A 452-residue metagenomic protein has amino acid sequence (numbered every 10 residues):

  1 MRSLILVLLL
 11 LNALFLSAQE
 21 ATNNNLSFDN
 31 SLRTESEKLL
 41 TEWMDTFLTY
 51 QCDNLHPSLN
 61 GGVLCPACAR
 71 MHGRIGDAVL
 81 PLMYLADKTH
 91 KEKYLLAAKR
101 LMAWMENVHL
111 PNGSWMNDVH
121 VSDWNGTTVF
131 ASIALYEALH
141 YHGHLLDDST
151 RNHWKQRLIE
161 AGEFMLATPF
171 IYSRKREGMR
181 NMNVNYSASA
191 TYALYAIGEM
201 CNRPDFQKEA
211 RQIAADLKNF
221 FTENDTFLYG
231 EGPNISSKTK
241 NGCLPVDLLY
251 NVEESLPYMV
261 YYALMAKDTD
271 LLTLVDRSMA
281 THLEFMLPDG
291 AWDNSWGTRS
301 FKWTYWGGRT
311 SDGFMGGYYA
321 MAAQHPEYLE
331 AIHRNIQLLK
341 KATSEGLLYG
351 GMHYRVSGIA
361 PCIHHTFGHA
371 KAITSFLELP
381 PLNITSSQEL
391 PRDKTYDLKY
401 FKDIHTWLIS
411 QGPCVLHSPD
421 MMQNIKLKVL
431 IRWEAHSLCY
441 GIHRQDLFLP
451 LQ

Functional and structural regions predicted by a protein language model:
M1-A21: Bacterial Sec-dependent N-terminal signal peptides
Q19-D77, Y84-S114, I159, E163: Low-complexity, Ser/Thr/Pro/Gly-enriched N-terminal "stalk/linker" regions
A21-S31, G76-E92, F130-S149, S189-P204 (+4 more regions): Well-ordered alpha-helical scaffold segments within catalytic/enzyme domains
E35-G62, A78, Y141, M200 (+8 more regions): Carbohydrate-active enzymes and regulators
T49-G76, N112-F130, L166, F170-A188 (+5 more regions): Solvent-exposed loop and edge beta-strand segments that line ligand/cofactor-binding and catalytic clefts
S58-C68, V119, I133-F285: Active-site lining segments of carbohydrate-active enzymes
M102-P111, F221-S236, H282, L339-G350: Active-site-adjacent bridging/hinge elements
T269-T273, R277, L283-Q452: Extended polysaccharide-engagement surfaces of secreted carbohydrate-active enzymes
